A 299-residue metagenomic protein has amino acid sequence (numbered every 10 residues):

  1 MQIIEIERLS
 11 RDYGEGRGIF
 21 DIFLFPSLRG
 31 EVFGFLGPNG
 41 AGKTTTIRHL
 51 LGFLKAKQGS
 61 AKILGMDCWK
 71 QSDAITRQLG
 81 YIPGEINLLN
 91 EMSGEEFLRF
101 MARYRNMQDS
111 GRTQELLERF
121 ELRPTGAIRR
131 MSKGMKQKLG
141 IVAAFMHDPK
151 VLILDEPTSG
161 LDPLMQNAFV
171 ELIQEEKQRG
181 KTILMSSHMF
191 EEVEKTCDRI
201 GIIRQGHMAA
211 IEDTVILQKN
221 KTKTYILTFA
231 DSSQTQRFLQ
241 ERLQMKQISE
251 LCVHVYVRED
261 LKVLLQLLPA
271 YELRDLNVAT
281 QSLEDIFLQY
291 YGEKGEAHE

Functional and structural regions predicted by a protein language model:
M1-R11, E293-E299: ABC-family P-loop ATPase nucleotide-binding domain
Q2-I4, R11-R204, M208-A210: ABC transporter nucleotide-binding domains
P83-N87, K221, E272: Short amphipathic alpha-helical interaction patches enriched in hydrophobic/aromatic residues with interspersed Lys/Arg
G94, T214, T280-L283: Structural motif detector for alpha-helix initiation sites
E176-R179, N220, A270-Y271: Alpha-helix C-cap/termination motif
V215-K219: Short acidic-hydrophobic catalytic motif
K223-K294, E299: Short, charged/small-residue-rich alpha-helical element at the C-terminal edge of ABC transporter nucleotide-binding
